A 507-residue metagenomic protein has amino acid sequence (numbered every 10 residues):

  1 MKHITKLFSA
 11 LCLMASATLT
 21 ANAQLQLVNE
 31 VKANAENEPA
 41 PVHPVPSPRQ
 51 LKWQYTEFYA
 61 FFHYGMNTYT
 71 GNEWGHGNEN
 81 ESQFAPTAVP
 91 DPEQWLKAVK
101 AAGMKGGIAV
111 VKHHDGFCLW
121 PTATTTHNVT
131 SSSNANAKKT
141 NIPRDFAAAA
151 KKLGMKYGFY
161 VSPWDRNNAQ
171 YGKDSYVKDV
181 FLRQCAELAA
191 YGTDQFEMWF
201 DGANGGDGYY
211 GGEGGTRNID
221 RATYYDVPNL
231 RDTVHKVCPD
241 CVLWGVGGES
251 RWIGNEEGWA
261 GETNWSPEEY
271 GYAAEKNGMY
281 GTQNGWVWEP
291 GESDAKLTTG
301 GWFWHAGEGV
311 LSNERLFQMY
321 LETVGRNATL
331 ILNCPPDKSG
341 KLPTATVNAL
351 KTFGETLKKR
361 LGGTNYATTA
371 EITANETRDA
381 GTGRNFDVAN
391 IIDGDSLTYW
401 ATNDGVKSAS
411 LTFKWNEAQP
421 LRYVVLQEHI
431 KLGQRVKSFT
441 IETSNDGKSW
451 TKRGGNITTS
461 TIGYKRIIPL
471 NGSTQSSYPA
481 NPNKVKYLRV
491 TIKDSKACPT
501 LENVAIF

Functional and structural regions predicted by a protein language model:
M1-Q26: Bacterial Sec-dependent N-terminal signal peptides
I4, S444-R453: Asp-box/BNR beta-propeller loop motif
Q24-G405, T412, P420, V425-E428 (+4 more regions): Mature catalytic domains of secreted/periplasmic carbohydrate-active enzymes
M198, V424, I441, V504-I506: Extracellular beta-strand elements of beta-rich domains used for carbohydrate recognition/degradation or cell-matrix
Q434-G447: Short, surface-exposed beta-strand/strand-loop-strand elements in extracellular ectodomains
N471-P479: Signal that preferentially marks extracellular ectodomain short beta-strand elements of beta-sandwich modules
A480-K493: Noncatalytic modules at the cell exterior or secretory-pathway interfaces, chiefly beta-strand-rich lectin/adhesion
K496-F507: Edge beta-strands of jelly-roll/beta-sandwich modules across compartments, strongly enriched in secreted/luminal
